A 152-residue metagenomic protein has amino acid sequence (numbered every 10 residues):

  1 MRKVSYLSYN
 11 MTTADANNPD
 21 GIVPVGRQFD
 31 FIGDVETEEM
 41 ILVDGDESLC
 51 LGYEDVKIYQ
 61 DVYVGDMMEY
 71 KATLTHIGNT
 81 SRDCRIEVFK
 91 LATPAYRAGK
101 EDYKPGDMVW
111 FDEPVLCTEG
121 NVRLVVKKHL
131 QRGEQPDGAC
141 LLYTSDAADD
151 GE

Functional and structural regions predicted by a protein language model:
M1-T13: Short amphipathic
D15-F31: A conserved, well-ordered hydrophobic junction motif at loop->secondary-structure transitions
E36-D83, Y96-Y103: Hydrophobic beta-strand-centered segment that forms part of the acyl-chain substrate-binding groove
I77-N79, F89-T93, V125-H129: Short coil/turn motifs at secondary-structure junctions
R85-E87: Beta-strand signatures of extracellular beta-sandwich domains
A92-C117: Short peripheral tails and domain-boundary helices/loops at the edges of structured domains
P114-K128: Alpha-helix-centered segments that form part of catalytic cores
Y143-A148: Conserved small/polar residues in nucleotide/adenosyl-binding loops
